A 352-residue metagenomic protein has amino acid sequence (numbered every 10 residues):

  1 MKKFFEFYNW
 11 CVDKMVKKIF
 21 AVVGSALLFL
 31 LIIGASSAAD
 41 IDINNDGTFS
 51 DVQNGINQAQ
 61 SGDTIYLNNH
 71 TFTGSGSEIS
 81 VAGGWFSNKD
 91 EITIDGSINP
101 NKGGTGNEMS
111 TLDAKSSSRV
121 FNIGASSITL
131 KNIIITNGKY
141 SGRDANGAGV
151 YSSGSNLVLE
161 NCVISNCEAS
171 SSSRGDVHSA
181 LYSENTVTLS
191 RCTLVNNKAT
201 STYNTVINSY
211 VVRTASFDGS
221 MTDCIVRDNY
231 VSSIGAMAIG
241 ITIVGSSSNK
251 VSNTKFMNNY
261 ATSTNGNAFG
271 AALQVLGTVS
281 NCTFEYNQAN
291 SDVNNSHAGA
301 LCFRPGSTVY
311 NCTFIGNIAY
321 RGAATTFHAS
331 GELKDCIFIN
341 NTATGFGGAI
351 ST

Functional and structural regions predicted by a protein language model:
M1-A39: Secretory targeting signatures
L30-N54, T71: Right-handed parallel beta-helix/beta-solenoid
G47-F49, Q53, D63-I92: N-terminal extracellular ligand-recognition/capping segment immediately after the signal peptide
N68, T129-K139, N156-E168, T186-T200 (+5 more regions): Right-handed parallel beta-helix
S75, K89-R143: Right-handed parallel beta-helix/beta-spiral solenoid domain characteristic of secreted/periplasmic
G76-G83, A114-N122, S141-Y151, E168-Y182 (+8 more regions): Extracellular beta-strand/beta-solenoid scaffold signature
